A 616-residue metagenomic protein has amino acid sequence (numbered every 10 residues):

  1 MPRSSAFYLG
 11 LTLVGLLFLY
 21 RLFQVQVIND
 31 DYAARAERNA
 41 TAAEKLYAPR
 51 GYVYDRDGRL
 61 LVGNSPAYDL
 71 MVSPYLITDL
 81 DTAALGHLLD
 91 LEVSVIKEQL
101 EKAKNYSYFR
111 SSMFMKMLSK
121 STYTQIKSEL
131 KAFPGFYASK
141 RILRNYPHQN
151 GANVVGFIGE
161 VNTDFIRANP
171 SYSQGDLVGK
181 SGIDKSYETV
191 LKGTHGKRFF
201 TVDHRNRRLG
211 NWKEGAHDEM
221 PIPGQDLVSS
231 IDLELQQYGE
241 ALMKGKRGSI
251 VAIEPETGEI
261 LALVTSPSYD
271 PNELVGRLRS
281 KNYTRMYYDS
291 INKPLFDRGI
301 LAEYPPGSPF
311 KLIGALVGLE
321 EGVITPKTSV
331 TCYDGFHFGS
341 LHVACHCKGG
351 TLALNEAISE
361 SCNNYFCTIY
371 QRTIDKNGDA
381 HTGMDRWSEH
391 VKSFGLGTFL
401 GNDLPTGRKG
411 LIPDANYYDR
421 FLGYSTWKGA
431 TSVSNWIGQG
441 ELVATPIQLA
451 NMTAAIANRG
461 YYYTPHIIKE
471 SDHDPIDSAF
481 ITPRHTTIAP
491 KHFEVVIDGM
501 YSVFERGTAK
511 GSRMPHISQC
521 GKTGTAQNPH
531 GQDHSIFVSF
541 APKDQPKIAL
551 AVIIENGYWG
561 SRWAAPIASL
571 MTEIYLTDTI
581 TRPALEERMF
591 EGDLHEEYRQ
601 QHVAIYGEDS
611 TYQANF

Functional and structural regions predicted by a protein language model:
M1-L278, E303, G383-S393, W436 (+4 more regions): Periplasmic/cell-envelope proteins involved in peptidoglycan metabolism and beta-lactam response
V62, D203-R208, K213-A216, E256-S308 (+2 more regions): Beta-lactam-recognizing serine transpeptidase/beta-lactamase-like catalytic domain environment
